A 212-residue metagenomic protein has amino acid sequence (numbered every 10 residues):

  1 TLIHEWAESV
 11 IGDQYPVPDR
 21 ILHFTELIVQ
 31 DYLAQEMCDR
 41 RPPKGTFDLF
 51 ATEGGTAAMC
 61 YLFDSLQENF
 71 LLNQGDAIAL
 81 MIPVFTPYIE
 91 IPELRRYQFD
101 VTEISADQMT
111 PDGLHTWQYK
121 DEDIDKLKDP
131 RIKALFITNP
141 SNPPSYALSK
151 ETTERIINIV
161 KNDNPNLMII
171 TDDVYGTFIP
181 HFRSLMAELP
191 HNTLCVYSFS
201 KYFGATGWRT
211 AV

Functional and structural regions predicted by a protein language model:
H4-N164, G176-P190, L194: Conserved core of the PLP fold type I
I169-I170: Residue-level marker for buried hydrophobic side chains located in beta-strands that build the well-ordered beta-sheet
D173: Walker B catalytic acidic pair
E188-V212: Active-site PLP attachment segment
